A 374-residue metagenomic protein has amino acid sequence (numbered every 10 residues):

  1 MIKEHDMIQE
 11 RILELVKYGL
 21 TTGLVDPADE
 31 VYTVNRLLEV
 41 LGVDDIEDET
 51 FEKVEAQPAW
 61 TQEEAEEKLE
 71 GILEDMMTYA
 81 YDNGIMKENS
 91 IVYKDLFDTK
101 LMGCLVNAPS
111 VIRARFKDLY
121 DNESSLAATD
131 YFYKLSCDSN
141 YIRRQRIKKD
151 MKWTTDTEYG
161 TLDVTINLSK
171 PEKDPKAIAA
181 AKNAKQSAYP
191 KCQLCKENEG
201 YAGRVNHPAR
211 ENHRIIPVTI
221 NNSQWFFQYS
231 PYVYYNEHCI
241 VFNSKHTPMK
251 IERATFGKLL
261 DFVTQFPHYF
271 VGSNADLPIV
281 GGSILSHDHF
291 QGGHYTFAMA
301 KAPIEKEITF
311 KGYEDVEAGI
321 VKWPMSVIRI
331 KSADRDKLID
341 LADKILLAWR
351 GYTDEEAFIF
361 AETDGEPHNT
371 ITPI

Functional and structural regions predicted by a protein language model:
M1-V241, K245-P248, K322-P324, I339-D343 (+1 more regions): Active-site microenvironments that recognize anionic phosphate/pyrophosphate groups
I166-K170, P231-V233, K245-H246, A275-L277 (+2 more regions): Short, flexible loop/turn elements at secondary-structure junctions
N212-R214, S244-V271: Helical scaffold of the NTase/Pol beta-like nucleotidyltransferase catalytic core
W225-S230, T255, L259-V263, T309-V316: Structured alpha-helical segments in the cores of large, soluble enzyme domains
F227, V271, D288-F290: Hydrophobic faces of well-ordered beta-strands that scaffold small-molecule active sites in alpha/beta enzyme cores
N236-N243, G281-F297: Histidine-centered divalent-metal-coordination microenvironment in nucleic-acid enzymes
K250, F270-V271, L277-S283, H294-I374: Conserved His + Asp/Glu catalytic blocks
L260, H289, D343-L346: Generic solvent-exposed, charged/amphipathic alpha-helical segments that serve as macromolecular interface scaffolds
